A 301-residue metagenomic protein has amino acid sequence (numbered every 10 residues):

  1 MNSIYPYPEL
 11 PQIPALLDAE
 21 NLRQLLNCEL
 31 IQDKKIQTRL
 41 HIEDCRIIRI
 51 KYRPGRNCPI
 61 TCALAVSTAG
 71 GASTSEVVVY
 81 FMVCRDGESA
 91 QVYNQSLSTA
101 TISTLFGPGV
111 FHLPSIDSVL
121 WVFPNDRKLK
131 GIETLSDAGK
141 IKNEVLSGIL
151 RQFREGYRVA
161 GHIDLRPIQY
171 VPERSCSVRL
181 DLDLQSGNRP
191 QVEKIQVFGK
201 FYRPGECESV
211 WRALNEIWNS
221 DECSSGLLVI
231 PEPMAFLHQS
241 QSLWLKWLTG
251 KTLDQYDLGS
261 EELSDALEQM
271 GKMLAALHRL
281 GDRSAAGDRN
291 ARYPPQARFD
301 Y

Functional and structural regions predicted by a protein language model:
M1-E222, G226-A235, S240-Q241, L245-K246 (+3 more regions): Phosphate/pyrophosphate-binding loops and the adjoining catalytic core of nucleotide-dependent enzymes
E133, I141, V145, N290-Y301: Active-site catalytic-loop/activation-segment of kinase and kinase-like phosphoryl-transfer enzymes
G205, E261, D265-E268: Residue-level detector of secondary-structure boundary/capping sites
L253-E262: AlphaC helix of the protein kinase catalytic domain
L267-G281, Q296-Y301: Catalytic cores of extracellular degradative/oxidative enzymes
A285-R289: Short alpha-helical interdomain "coupling" segment at the junction between an upstream regulatory sensor module
